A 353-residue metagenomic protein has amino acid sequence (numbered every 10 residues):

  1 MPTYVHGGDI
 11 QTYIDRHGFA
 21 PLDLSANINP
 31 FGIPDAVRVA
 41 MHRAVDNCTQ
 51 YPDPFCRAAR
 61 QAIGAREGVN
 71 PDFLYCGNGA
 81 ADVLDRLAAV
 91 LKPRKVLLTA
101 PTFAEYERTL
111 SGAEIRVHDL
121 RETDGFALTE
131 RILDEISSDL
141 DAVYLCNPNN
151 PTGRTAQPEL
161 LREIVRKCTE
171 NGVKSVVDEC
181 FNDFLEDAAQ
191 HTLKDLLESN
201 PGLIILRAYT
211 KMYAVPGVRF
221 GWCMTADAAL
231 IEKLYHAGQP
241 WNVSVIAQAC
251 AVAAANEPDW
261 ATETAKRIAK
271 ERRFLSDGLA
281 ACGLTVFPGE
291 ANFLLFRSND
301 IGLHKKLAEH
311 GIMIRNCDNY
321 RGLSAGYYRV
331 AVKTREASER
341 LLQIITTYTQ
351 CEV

Functional and structural regions predicted by a protein language model:
M1-Q50: N-terminal "arm"/small-domain region of PLP-dependent enzymes with the aminotransferase-like
G32-P34, F55, G202-F287: PLP-dependent aminotransferase class I/II
P52, G64-R86: Short loop-beta-helix segment that forms the pyridoxal 5′-phosphate
A89-L145: PLP-dependent aminotransferase-like
V117-D119, A142-N149, S175-E179, F287-G289: Short beta-strands and strand-loop turn motifs
A127-D139, P151-S175, E179-M212: Active-site pre-lysine segment of PLP-dependent enzymes
E159, E309-H310, N319-V353: PLP-dependent enzyme catalytic core of the Aspartate aminotransferase-like
A269, G278-H310: Conserved PLP-binding catalytic core of the aspartate aminotransferase-like
